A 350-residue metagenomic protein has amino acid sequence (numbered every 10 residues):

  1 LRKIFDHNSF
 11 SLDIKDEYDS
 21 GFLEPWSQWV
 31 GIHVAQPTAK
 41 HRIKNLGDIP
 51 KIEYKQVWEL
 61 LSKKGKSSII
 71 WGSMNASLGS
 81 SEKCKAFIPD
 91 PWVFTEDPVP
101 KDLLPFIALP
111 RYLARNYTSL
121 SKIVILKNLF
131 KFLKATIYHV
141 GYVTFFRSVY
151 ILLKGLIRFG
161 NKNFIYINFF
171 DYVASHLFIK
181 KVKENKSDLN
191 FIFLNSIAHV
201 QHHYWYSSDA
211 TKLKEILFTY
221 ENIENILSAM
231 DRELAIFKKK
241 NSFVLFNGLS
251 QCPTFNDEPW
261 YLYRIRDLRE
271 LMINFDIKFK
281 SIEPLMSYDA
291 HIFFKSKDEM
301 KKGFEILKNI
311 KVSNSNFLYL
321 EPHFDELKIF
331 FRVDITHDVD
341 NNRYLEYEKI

Functional and structural regions predicted by a protein language model:
L1, N222-W260: Metal-dependent active-site segment of extracytoplasmic phospho-/sulfohydrolases and closely related
L1, S20, P37-A39, M74-G79 (+6 more regions): Short, solvent-exposed loop/turn segments at secondary-structure junctions
R2-Q28, Q36-P37, S67-W71: Short, structured active-site-proximal loop/turn typified by the sulfatase FGly-forming signature C/S-X-P-X-R
V34-T211: His/Asp/Glu-rich, glycine-adjacent segments that coordinate divalent cations and/or stabilize oxyanion chemistry on
K44-K55, E59, K64, A76-S81 (+1 more regions): Membrane-interface soluble catalytic domains
Y54, W58, D171-I179, Y220-K238: Short, hydrophobic/amphipathic alpha-helical packing segments that form internal helix faces or helix-helix interfaces
G160-I167, I216-E224: Surface-exposed cleft-lining segments at the edges of enzyme active sites
W205-E221, K349: A solvent-exposed, charged loop/short amphipathic helix patch at secondary-structure junctions
